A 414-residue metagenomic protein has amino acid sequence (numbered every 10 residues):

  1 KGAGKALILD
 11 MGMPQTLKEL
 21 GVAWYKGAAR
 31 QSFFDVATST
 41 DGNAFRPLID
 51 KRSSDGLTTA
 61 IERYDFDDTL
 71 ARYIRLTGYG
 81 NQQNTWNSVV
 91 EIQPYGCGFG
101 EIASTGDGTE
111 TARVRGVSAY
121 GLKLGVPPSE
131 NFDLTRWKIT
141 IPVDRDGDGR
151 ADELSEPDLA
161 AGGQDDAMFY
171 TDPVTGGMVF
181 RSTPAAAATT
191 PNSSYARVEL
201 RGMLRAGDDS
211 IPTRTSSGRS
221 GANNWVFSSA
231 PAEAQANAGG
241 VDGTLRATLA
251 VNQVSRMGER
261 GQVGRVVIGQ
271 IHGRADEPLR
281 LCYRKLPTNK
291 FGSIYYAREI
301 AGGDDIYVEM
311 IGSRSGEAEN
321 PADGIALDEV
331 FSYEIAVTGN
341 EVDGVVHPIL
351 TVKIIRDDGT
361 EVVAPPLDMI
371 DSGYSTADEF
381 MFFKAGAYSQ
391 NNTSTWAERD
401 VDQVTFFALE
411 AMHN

Functional and structural regions predicted by a protein language model:
K1-P47, T58-A103: Aromatic, loop-rich ligand-recognition surfaces of beta-strand-rich domains
P47-D55, D368-M369: Solvent-exposed serine/threonine-rich low-complexity stretches and specific carbohydrate-binding patches
S53, R63, A232-A236, E319-G324: Beta-strand-rich interaction surfaces with strong enrichment in secreted/lumenal proteins
I102-A167: N-terminal module-boundary/linker segments of secreted carbohydrate-active enzymes
T111-I139, D242, P365-N414: Ligand-recognition surfaces built from glycine- and aromatic
P173, V179-I300: Secretory/extracellular carbohydrate-interaction modules and structurally similar beta-sandwich "look-alikes"
A247, E329-G339, L350-V352: Short tryptophan-centered beta-strand motifs in secreted/extracellular beta-sheet-rich domains of glycan-recognition
E299-S332: Short, aromatic/His-centered strand-loop micro-motif at the edge of beta-sheets
